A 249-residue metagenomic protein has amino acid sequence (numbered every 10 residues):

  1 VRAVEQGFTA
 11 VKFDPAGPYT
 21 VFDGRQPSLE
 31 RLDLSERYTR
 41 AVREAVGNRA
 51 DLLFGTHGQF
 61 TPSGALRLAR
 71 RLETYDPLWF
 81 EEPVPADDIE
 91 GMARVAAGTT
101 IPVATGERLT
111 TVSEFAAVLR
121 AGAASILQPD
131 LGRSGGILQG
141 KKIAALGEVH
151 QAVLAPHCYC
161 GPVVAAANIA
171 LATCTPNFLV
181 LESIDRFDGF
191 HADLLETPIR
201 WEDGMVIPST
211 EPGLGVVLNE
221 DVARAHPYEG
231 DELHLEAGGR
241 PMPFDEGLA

Functional and structural regions predicted by a protein language model:
V1-A93, G98: Metal-dependent enolase-superfamily TIM-barrel catalytic cores that perform enediolate-based chemistry
Q6, D14, A45, R49 (+6 more regions): Change "in soluble alpha/beta enzymes" to "in soluble alpha/beta proteins
A65, F115, V222-A223: Hydrophobic/aromatic residues in well-formed alpha-helices
R70, D76-W79, P85-G213, V217: Shared catalytic-loop signature of beta/alpha-barrel
L214-A249: Extended hydrophobic packing segments that form well-structured cores
